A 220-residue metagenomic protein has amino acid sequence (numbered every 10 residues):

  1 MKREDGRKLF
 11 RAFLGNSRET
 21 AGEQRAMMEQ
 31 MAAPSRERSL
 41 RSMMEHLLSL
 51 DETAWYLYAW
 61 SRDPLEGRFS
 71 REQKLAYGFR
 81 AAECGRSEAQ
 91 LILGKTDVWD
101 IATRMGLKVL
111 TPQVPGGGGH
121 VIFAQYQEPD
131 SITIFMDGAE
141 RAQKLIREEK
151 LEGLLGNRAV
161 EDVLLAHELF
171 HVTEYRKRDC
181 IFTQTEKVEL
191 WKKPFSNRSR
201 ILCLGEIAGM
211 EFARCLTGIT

Functional and structural regions predicted by a protein language model:
M1-D137, R141-K144, E148-L151: A metal-dependent hydrolase signature that marks the N-terminal structural subdomain at the beginning of catalytic folds
A32, A139-A142, T183-T220: Metalloprotease/metallohydrolase-associated module, dominated by Zn2+-dependent proteases
Q90, F170, R178, I207-R214: Generic hydrophobic/packing signal
Q143-A166: A contiguous pocket-lining binding segment that forms or flanks enzyme active sites
K144-E148, R176-K187: Short acidic alpha-helical/loop segments enriched in Asp/Glu that coordinate divalent cations
A159, V163-C180: Active-site recognition of the HExxH zinc-binding catalytic motif
